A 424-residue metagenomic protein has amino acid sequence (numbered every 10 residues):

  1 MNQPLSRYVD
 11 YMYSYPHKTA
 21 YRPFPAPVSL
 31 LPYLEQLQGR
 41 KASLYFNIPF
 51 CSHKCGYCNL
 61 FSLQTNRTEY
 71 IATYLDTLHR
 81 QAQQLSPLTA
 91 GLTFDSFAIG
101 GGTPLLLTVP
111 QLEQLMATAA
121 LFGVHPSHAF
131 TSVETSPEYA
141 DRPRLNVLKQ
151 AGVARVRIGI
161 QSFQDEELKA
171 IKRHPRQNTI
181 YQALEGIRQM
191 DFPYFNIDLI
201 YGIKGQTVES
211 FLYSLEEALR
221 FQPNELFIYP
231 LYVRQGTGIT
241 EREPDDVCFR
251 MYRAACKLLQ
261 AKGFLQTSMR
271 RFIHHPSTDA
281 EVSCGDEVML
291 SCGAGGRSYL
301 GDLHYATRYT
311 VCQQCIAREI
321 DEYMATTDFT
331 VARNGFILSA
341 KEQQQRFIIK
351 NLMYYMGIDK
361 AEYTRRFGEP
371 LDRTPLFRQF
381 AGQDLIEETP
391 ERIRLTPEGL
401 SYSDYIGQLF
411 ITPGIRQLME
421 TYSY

Functional and structural regions predicted by a protein language model:
M1-A42, H53, Q383: Flexible, acidic/Gly-rich N-terminal and inter-domain linker regions that tether and position cofactor-handling modules
Q38-L75: Canonical Radical SAM [4Fe-4S] cluster-binding loop centered on the CxxxCxxC motif and its immediate flanking residues
L44-F46, I158, L395: Short beta-strand motif preference
T65-L88, L92-F367, S423: C-terminal scaffold of the Radical SAM
F367-A381: Short amphipathic alpha-helical interaction segments
A381-E391: A short, conserved structural fragment
I393-L400: Basic, amphipathic "hinge/linker" alpha-helix immediately C-terminal to the N-terminal HTH DNA-binding motif
L400-Y424: Short, amphipathic alpha-helical interaction segments positioned at domain boundaries
